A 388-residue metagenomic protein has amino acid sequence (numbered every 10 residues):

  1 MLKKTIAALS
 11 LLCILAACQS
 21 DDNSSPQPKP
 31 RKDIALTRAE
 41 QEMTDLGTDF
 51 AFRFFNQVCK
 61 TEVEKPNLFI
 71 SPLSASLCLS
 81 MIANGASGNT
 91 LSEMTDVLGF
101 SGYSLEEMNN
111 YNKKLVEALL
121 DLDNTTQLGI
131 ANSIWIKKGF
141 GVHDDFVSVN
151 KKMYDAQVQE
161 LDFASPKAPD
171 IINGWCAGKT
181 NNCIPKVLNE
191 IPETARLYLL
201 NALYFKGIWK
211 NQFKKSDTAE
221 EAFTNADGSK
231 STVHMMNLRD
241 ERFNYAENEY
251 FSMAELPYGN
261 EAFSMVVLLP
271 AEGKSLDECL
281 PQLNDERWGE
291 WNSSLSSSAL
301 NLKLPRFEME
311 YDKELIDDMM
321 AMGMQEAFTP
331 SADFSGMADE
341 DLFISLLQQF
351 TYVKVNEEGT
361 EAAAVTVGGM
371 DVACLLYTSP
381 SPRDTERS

Functional and structural regions predicted by a protein language model:
L2-I6, C18-F163: Detector for small/aliphatic-rich hydrophobic stretches
K65, L105-A271, S293-A373: Non-catalytic, conformational "gating/processing" segments within enzyme and secreted inhibitor domains
T90-S92, S275-D277, Y311-K313: Extracytoplasmic/secreted cell-surface and envelope-processing proteins
M94-L98, F213-A222, E278-D285: Short Gly/aromatic-enriched secondary-structure transition segments
P270-L295: Internal alpha/beta scaffold segment
Y377-P382: Conserved small/polar residues in nucleotide/adenosyl-binding loops
T385-R387: N-terminal low-complexity segments that are often proline-rich with Ser/Thr-Pro
